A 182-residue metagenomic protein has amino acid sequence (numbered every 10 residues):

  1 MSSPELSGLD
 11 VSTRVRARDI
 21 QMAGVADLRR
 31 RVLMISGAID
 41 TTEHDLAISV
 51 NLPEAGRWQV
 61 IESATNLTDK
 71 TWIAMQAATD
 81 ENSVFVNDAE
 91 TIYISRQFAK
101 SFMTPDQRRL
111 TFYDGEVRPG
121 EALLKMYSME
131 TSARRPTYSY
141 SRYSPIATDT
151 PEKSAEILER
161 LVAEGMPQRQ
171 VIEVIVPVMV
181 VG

Functional and structural regions predicted by a protein language model:
S2-G56, E81-D88: Low-complexity, acidic Ser/Thr/Pro/Gly-rich terminal tails and inter-domain linkers that flank the onset of structured
D45-A47, I61, T111: Short structured motifs
V50-L52, E62-D69, T79: Asparagine-centered strand-capping/turn motif at beta-strand->loop junctions
W58, K70-A74: Short acidic/proline- and small/hydrophobic-mixed sequence motifs that coincide with surface turns and coil-to-beta
S63, A77-R96: Solvent-exposed beta-hairpin/edge-strand motifs
T91-R108: Solvent-exposed beta-strand/loop surfaces of large extracellular or lumenal domains
Q107-E152, V176: Low-complexity, intrinsically disordered segments enriched in Ser/Thr together with acidic residues
S154-L161, Q168-G182: Activation corresponds to long, low-complexity, non-globular regions
